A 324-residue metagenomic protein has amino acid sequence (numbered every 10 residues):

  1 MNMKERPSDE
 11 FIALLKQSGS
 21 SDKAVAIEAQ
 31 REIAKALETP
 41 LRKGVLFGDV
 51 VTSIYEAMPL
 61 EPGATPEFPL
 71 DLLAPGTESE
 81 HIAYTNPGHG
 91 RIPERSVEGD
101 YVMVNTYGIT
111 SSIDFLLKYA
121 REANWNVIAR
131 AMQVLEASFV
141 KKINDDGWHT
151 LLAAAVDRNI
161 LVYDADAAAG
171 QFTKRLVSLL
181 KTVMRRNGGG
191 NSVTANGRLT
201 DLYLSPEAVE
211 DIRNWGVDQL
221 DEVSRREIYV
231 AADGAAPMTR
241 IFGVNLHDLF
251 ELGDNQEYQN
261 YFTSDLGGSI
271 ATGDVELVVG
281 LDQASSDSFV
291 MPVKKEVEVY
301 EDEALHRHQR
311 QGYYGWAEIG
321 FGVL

Functional and structural regions predicted by a protein language model:
M1-K35: Intrinsically disordered, low-complexity terminal tails
N2-E5, I12, W215-L324: Sequence/fold signature of self-assembling virion shell proteins
S18-D22, P40, G44, N187: Short, flexible helical or helix-coil boundary motifs
K35-I109: Assembly/oligomerization interface modules of large self-assembling protein complexes
P40-T52, P206-E207, G280-S285, W316-E318: Short, flexible beta-strand-to-coil junctions
R95-N159, L202, L305-F321: Long, contiguous amphipathic alpha-helices that act as assembly "spine/axial" helices in icosahedral shell and virion
V156-A235: Extended, solvent-exposed, turn-rich assembly/linker loops in the middle of proteins
